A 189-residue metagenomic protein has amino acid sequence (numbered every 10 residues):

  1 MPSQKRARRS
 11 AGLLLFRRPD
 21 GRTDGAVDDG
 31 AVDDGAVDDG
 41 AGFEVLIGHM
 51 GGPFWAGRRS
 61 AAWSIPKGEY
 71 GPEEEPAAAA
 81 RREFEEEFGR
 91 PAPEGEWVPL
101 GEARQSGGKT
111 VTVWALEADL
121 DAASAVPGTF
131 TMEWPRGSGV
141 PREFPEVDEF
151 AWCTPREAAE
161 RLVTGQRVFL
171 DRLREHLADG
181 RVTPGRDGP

Functional and structural regions predicted by a protein language model:
P2-S64, W114: N-terminal strand-loop-strand
R9, P72, A78, P99-G101: Catalytic phosphate/metal-binding cores of nucleic-acid and nucleotide-processing enzymes, i.e., regions that mediate
P19-R22, G52-W55, G71-P72, G107-G108 (+1 more regions): Short, charged/polar surface micro-motifs in flexible loops or helix N-caps
G40-P93, G188-P189: Conserved Nudix-box catalytic region and its N-terminal flanking loop in Nudix hydrolases and closely related
P91-G101: A short coil-to-beta-strand element that immediately follows conserved catalytic motifs
E102-G139, A151, L173: Active-site-adjacent beta-strand/loop module that shapes the phosphate/pyrophosphate-binding cleft
P127-V168: NUDIX/MutT-family hydrolases
P155-P189: Charged phosphate-binding loop/patch that engages nucleotide di/tri-phosphates or the phosphate backbone of nucleic
